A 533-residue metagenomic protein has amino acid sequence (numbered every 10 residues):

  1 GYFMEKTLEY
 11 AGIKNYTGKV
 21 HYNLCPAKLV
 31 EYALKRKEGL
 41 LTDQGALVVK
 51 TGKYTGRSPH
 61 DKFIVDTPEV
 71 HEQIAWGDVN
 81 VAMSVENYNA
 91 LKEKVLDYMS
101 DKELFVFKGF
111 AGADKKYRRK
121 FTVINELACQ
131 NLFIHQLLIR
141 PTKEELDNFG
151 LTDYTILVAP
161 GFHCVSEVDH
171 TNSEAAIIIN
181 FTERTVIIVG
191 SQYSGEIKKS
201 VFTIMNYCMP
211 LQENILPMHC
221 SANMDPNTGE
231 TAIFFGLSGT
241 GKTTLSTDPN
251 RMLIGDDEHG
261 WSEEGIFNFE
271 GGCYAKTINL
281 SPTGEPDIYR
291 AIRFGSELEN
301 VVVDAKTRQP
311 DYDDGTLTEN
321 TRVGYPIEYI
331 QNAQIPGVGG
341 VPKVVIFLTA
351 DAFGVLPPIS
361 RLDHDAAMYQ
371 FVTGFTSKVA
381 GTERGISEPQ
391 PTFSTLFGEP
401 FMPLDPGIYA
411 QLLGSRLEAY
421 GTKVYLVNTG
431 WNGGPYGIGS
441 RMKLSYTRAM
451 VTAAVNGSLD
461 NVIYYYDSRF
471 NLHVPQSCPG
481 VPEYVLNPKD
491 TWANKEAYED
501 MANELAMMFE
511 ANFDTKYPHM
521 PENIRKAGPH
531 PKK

Functional and structural regions predicted by a protein language model:
F3-F149, Y154: N-terminal accessory targeting/assembly segments
F3-G45, K53, H219-L237, T247-N250 (+3 more regions): Glycine-rich, often acidic-flanked micro-motifs that create phosphate/phosphodiester-binding or positioning elements
H71-W76, N180-T185, Q390-L396: Gly-rich Lys/Arg/Thr-decorated short loops/hinges at beta-loop-alpha junctions or inter-strand turns that position
F107, I215-A222: A short glycine-rich, hydrophobically flanked beta-strand micro-motif that places a catalytic Asp/Glu for divalent metal
V158, H163-P210: Charged, amphipathic alpha-helical linker segments immediately N-terminal to NTP-binding catalytic cores
K242: Conserved lysine of the Walker
V485, D490-K533: Generic C-terminus detector
